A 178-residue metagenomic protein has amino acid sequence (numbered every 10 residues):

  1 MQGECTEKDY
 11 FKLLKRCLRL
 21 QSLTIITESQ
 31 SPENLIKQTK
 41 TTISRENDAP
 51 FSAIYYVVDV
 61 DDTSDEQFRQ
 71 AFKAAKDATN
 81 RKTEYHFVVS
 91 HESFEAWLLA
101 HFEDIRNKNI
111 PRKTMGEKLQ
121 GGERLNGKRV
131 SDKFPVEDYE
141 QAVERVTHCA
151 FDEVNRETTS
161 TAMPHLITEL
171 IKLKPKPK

Functional and structural regions predicted by a protein language model:
M1-E7: Extended, compositionally biased accessory segments flanking or bridging domains
E7-K8, K12-T27, E33, K40-K178: C-terminal accessory helical subdomains adjacent to catalytic cores in phosphodiester- and nucleotide-handling enzymes
